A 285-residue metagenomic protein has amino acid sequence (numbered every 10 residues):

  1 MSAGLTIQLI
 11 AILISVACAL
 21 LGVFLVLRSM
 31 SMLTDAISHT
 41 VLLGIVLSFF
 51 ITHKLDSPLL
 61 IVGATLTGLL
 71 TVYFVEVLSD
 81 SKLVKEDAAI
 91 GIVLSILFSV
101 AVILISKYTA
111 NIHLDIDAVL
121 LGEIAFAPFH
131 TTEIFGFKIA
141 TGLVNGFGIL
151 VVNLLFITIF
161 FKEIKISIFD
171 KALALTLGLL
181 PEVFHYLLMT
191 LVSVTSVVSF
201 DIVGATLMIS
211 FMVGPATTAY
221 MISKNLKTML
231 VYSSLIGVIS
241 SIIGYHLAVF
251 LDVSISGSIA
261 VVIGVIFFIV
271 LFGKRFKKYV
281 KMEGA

Functional and structural regions predicted by a protein language model:
M1-A17: Membrane-interfacial amphipathic/re-entrant helices at transmembrane-helix boundaries
Q8-L13, P58-L66, A89-I92, L143-G148 (+3 more regions): Hydrophobic alpha-helical transmembrane segments
V23-S38, L42-L114, Y220-V231, A248-F250 (+1 more regions): Short loop segments and helix-boundary regions at transmembrane helix junctions of multi-pass inner-membrane proteins
T40-S48, I92-I103, P181-L191, I236-I243 (+1 more regions): Small-residue-rich segments of transmembrane alpha-helices in multi-pass membrane proteins, especially helix faces
F98-F156: Transmembrane helix-bundle core of multi-pass membrane transporters and related energy-transducing complexes
K138-S210, P215: Helix-loop-helix "hairpin" substructures at the membrane interface of multi-pass membrane proteins
V198-G257: Transmembrane alpha-helical segments in multi-pass inner-membrane proteins
V253-A260, G264-A285: Cytosolic-side transmembrane-helix boundaries in multi-pass membrane proteins
